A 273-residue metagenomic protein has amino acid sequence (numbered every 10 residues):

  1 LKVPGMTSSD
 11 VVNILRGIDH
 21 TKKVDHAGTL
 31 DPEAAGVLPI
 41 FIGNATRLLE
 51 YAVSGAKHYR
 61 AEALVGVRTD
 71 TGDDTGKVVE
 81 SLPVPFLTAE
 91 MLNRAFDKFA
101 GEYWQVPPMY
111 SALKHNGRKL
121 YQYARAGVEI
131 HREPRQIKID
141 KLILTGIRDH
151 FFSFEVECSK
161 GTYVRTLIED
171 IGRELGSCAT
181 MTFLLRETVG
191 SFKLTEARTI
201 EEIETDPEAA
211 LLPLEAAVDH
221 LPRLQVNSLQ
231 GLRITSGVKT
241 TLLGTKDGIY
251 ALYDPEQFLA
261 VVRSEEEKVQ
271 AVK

Functional and structural regions predicted by a protein language model:
L1-T166, D170-E196, V261-V262: RNA pseudouridine synthases
S9-L30, A34, E90, E174-K273: Accessory RNA 3′-end/elbow-binding domains used by RNA modification enzymes
